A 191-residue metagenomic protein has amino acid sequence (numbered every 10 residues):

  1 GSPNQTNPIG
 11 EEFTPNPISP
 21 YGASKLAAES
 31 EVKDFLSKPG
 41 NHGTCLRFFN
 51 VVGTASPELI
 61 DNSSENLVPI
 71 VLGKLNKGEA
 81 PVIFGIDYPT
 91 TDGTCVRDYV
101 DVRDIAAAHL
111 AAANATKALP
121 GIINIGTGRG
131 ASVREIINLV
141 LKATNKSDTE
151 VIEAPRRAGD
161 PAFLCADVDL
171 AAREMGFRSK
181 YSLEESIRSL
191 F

Functional and structural regions predicted by a protein language model:
S2-N50, S56-N66, S179: Catalytic helix-loop patch of NAD(P)-dependent Rossmann-fold dehydrogenases
L26, S30, P69, A107 (+1 more regions): Generic recognition of well-ordered alpha-helical segments within structured catalytic/regulatory domains
F35-S37, P69-K77: Short amphipathic alpha-helices and their capping/turn segments at secondary-structure boundaries
N50-V51, G130: Short, solvent-exposed loop/turn segments at secondary-structure junctions
V51-V52, Y88: Hydrophobic pocket-lining residues within nucleotide cofactor-binding pockets
L67-V68, D101: C-terminal catalytic core of Y-nucleophile DNA break-rejoin enzymes
L75-F191: C-terminal substrate-binding subdomain of Rossmann-fold SDR/epimerase-dehydratase oxidoreductases
